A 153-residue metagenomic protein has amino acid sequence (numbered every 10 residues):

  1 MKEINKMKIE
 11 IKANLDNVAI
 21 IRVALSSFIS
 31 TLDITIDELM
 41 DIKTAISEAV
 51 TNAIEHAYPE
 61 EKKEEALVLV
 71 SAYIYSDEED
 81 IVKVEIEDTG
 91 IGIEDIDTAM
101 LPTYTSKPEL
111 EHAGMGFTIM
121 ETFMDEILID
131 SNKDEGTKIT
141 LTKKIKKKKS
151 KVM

Functional and structural regions predicted by a protein language model:
M1-K8, A53-M153: Conserved beta-strand-loop-beta-strand hairpin that lines the nucleotide-binding pocket of ATP/GTP-utilizing enzymes
E3-N5, D16-A19: Two-component histidine phosphotransfer core
K8-N14: HAMP-domain connector/hinge
E10, I21-A24, L69: Metal-dependent phosphohydrolase cores
V23-S47, H112: Conserved short strand/loop->alpha-helix "switch" segment adjacent to the catalytic nucleotide/phosphoryl-transfer site
E48, N52: Conserved polar catalytic motif of the HATPase_c/GHKL fold
